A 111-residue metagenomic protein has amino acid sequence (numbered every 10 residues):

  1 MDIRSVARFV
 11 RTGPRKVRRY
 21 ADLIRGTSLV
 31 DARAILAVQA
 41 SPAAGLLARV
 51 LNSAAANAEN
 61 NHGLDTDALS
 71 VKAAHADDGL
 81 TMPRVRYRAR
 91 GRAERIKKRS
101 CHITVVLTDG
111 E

Functional and structural regions predicted by a protein language model:
M1-E111: Structured, basic alpha/beta domains of bacterial-type, RNA-associated proteins
